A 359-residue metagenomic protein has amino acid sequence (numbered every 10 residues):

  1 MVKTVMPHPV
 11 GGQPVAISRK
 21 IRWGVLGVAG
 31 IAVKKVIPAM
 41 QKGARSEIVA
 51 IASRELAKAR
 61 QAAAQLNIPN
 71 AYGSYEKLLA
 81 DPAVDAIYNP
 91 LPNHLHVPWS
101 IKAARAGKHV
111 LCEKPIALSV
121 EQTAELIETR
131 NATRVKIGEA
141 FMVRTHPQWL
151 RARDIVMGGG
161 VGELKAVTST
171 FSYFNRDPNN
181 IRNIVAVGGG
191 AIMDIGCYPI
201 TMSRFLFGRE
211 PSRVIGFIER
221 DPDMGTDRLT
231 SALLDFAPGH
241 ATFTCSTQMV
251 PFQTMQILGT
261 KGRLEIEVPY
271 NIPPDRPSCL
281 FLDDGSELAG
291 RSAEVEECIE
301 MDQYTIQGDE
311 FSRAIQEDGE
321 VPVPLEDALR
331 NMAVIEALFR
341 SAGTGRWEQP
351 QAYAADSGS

Functional and structural regions predicted by a protein language model:
M1-K20, A86-Y88, R313-S359: C-terminal helix-rich "cap/oligomerization" subdomain common to oxidoreductases
V2-L66: N-terminal Rossmann-like dinucleotide-binding module
I31, V143-D223, G345: Predominantly a Rossmann-like dinucleotide-binding segment in NAD(P)-dependent oxidoreductases
A32, Y72, N89, L111-C112 (+3 more regions): Hydrophobic residues in well-ordered beta-strands that form the structural core
S46-A50, D85-I87, G189-G190: Short active-site oxyanion
L66-E128: Beta-loop-alpha module in the N-terminal Rossmann-like domain of NAD(P)-dependent dehydrogenases, especially those
E125-M142, G162-A166: Rossmann-fold dehydrogenase core element
R220-D227, F236-Q307, P324, A352 (+1 more regions): NAD(P)-dinucleotide binding in Rossmann-like oxidoreductases
